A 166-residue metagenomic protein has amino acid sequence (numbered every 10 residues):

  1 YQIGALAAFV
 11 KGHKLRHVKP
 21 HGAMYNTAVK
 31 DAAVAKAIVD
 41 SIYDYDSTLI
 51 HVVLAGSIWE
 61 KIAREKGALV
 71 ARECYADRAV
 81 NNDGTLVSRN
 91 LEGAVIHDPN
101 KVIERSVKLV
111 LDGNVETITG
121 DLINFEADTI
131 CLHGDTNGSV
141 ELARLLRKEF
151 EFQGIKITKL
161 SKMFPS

Functional and structural regions predicted by a protein language model:
Y1-H17, T27: Glycine/small-residue-rich loop that forms an oxyanion/phosphate-binding "nest" at active or ligand-binding sites
I3, V39, I103, V107-V110 (+2 more regions): Generic structural signal for well-ordered alpha-helices, preferentially at hydrophobic/aromatic core positions
V18, L132: Conserved, mostly hydrophobic/aromatic
M24-A28, D77-A79, G138: Short, small-residue-enriched loops and turns at beta-alpha junctions that line or gate enzyme active sites
T27-K30, D46-A55: Catalytic beta/alpha-barrel core
D31-A37: Charged helix-capping and loop-helix junction motifs
L49, E141-S166: C-terminal domain-boundary segment and adjacent tail
G56-N114: Active-site rim beta-loop-alpha module in soluble metabolic enzymes
